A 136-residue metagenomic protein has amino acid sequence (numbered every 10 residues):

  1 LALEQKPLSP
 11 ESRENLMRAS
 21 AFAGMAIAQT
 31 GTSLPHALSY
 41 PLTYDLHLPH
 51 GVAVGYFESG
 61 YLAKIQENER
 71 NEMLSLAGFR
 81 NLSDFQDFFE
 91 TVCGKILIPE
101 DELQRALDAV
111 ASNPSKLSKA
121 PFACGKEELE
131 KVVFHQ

Functional and structural regions predicted by a protein language model:
L1-D87: Active-site segments that bind and position negatively charged phosphate/pyrophosphate groups
G78-Q136: C-terminal charged capping/lid subdomain of soluble metabolic enzymes
